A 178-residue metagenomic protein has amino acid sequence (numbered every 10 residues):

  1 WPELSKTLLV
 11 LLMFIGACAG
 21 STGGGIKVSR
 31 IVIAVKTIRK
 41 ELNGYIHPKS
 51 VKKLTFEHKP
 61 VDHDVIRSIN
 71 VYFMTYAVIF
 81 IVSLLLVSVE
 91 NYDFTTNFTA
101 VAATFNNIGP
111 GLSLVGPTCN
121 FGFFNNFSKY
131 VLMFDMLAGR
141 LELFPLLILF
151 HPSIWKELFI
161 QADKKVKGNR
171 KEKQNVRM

Functional and structural regions predicted by a protein language model:
W1-M178: Membrane-proximal intracellular helices of multi-pass ion channels
